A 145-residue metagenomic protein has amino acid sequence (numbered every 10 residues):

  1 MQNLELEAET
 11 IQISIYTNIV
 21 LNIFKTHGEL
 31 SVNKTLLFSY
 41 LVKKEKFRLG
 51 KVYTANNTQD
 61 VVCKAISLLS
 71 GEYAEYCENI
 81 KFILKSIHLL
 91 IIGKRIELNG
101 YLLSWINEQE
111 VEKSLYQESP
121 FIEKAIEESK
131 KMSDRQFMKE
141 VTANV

Functional and structural regions predicted by a protein language model:
M1-Y16, V145: Eukaryotic partner-binding/assembly regions in large regulatory complexes
E9-L30, L37-L41: Positively charged, polyanion-binding regions of nucleic-acid-associated proteins
I13, G28-T35, R48-V52, I80: Alpha-helix N-cap/helix-initiation sites
L30-V42, V52-A74: Short acidic, hydrophobic short linear motifs in intrinsically disordered regions
I87-L102: A short, conserved structural fragment
L102-E108: Minor-groove-contacting beta-hairpin "wing" of winged helix-turn-helix DNA-binding domains
E110-V145: Short, amphipathic alpha-helical interaction segments positioned at domain boundaries
